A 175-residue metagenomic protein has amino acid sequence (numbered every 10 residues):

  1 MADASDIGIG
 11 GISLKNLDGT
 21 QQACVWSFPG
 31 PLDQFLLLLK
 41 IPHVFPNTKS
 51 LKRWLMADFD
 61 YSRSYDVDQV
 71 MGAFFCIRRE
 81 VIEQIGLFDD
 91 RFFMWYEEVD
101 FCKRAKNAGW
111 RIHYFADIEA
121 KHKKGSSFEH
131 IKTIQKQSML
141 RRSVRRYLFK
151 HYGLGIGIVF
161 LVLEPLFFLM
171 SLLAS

Functional and structural regions predicted by a protein language model:
M1-P31: Conserved donor NDP-sugar-binding/catalytic core segment of glycosyltransferases
G10, K103-S175: Active-site-adjacent helix/loop segment of glycosyltransferases that harbors family-specific signature motifs
G10-I12, G19, R78, I82 (+2 more regions): Generic structural signal for small/hydrophobic residues in well-ordered secondary structure, especially within
Q22-L37, I85-Y96, R111-H113, G125-E129 (+1 more regions): Membrane-proximal envelope and lipid/glycan-remodeling enzymes
P29-D68: Short, flexible, basic/aromatic active-site loop/helix in glycosyltransferases
D60-S62, D66-E119: A short, conserved alpha-helix in the catalytic core of glycosyltransferases
